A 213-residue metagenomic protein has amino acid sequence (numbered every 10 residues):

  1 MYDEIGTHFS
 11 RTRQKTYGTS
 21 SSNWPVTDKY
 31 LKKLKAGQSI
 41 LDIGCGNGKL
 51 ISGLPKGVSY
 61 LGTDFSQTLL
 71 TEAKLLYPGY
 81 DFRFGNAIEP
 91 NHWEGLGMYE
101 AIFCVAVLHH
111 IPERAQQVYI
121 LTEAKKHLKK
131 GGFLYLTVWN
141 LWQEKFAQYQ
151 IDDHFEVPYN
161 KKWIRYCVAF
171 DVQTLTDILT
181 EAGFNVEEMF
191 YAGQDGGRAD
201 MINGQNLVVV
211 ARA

Functional and structural regions predicted by a protein language model:
M1-E94, A115, F133-A211: Class I (Rossmann-like) S-adenosyl-L-methionine-dependent methyltransferase catalytic domain, capturing the SAM-binding
E100: Conserved acidic residues
F103: A conserved beta-strand element that flanks and buttresses the S-adenosyl-L-methionine
A106-H110: Short catalytic micro-motifs in class I SAM-dependent methyltransferases
P112-E113, I120: Intrinsic structural disorder/low-complexity segments
V118-K130: A short glycine-rich, Lys/Arg-flanked "PGG" loop and its adjoining helix->strand segment in the class I
